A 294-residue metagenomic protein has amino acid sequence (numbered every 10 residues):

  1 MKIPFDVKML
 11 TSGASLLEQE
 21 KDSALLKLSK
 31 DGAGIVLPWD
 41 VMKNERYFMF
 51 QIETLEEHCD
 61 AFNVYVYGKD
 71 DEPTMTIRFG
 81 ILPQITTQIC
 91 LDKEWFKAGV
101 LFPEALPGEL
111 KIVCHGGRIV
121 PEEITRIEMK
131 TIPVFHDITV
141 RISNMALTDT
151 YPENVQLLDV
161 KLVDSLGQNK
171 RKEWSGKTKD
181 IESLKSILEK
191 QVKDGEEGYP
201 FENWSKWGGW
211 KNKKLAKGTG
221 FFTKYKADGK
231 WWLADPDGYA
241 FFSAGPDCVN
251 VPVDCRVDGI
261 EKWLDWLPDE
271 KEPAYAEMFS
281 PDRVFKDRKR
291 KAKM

Functional and structural regions predicted by a protein language model:
M1-G32, V36-P38: Glycan-recognition and processing domains
S23-C114, I138: Extracellular ligand-binding interfaces
C114-H115, I119, D137, S143-M145: Short, compositionally simple motifs enriched in small residues
G117-M129: Noncatalytic modules at the cell exterior or secretory-pathway interfaces, chiefly beta-strand-rich lectin/adhesion
I127-M129, S143-L147: Extracellular beta-strand elements of beta-rich domains used for carbohydrate recognition/degradation or cell-matrix
E128-H136: Short beta-strand-plus-loop segments that form exposed binding edges in beta-rich domains
E153, K161-L188: Polar/charged low-complexity regulatory segments
K177-M294: Active-site-adjacent substrate/metal-binding segments within catalytic domains of carbohydrate-active enzymes
